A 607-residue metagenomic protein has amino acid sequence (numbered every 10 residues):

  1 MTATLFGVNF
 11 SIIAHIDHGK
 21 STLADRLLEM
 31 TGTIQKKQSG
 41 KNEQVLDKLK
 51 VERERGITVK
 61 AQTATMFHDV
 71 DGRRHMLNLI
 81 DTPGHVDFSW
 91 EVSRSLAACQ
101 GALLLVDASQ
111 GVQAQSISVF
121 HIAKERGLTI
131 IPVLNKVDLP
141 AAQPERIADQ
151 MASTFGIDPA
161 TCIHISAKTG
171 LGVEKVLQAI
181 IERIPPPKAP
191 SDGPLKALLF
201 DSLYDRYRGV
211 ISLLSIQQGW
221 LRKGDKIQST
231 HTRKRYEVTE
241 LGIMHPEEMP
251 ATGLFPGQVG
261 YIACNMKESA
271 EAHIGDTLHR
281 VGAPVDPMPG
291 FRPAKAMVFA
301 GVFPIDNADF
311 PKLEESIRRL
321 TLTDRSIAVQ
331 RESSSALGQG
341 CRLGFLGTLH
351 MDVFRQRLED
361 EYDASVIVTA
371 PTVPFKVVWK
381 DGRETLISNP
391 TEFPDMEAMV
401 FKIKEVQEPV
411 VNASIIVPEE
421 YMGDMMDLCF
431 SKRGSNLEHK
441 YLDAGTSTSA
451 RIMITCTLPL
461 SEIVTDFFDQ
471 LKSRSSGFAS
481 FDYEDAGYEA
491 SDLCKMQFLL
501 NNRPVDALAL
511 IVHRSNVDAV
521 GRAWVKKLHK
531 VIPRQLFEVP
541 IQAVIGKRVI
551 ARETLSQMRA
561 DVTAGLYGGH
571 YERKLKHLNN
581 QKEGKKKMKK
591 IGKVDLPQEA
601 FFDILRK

Functional and structural regions predicted by a protein language model:
M1-K607: Structural and coupling elements of P-loop NTPases
